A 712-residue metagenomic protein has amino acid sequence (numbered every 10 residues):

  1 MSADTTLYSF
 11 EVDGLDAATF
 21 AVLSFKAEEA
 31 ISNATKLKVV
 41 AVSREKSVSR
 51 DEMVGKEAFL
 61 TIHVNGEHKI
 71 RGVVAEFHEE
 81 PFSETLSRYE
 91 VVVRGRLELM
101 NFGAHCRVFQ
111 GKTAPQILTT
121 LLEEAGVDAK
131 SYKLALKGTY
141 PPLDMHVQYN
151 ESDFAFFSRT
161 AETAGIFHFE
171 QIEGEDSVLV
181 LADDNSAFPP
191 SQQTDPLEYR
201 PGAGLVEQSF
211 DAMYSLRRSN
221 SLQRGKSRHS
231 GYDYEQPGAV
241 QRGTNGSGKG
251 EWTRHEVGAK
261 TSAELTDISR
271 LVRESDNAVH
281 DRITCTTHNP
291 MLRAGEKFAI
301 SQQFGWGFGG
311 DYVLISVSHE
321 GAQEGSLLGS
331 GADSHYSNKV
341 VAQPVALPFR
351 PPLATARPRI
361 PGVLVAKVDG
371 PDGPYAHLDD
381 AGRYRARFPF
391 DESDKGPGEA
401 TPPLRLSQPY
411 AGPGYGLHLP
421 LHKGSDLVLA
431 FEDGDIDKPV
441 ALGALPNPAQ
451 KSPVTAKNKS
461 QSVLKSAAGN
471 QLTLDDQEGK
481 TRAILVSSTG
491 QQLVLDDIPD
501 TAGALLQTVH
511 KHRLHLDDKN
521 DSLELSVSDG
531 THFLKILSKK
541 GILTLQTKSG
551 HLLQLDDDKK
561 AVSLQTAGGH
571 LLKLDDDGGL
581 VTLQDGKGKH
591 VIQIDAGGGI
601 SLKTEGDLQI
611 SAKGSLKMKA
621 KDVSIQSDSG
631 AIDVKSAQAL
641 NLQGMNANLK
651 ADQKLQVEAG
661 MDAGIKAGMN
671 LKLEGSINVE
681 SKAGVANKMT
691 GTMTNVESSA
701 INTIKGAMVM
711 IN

Functional and structural regions predicted by a protein language model:
M1-N712: Amphipathic alpha-helical and helix-coil boundary elements used as assembly and membrane-proximal scaffolds
